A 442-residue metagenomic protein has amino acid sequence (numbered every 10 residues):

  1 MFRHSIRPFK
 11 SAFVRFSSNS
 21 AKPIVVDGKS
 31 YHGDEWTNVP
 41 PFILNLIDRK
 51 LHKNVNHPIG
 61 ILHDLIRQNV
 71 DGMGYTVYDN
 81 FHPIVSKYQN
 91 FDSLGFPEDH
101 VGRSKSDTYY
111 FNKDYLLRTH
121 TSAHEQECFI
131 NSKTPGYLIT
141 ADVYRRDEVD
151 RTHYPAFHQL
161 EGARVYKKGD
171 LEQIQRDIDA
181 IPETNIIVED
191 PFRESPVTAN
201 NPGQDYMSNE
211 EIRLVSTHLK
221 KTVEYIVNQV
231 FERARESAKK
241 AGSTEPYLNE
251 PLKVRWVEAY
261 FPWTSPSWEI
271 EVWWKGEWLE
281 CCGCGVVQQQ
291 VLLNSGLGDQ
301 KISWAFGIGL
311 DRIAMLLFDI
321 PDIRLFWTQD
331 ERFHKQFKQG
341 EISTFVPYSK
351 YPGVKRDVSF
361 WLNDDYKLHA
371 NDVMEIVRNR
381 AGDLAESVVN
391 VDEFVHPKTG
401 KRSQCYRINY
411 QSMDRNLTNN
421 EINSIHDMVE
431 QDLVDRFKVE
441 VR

Functional and structural regions predicted by a protein language model:
F2-S5, S18-Q159, A163-V165, F261 (+4 more regions): Class II aminoacyl-tRNA synthetase-like tRNA-binding/catalytic domains
V39-L51, D190-E210, V354-D357: A short, surface-exposed helix-loop junction/capping segment
K53, A163-L171, S208-I212, R312 (+2 more regions): A generic structural motif
V70-T76, N228-S237, T244-L252, V377-V388 (+1 more regions): Short secondary-structure junctions
V77-K105, A234-W274, N390-T399: Beta-rich nucleic-acid/ligand-interaction surfaces
R103-S104, T108-F111, T121-Y144, D150-P155 (+6 more regions): Prokaryote-biased recognition of long, low-complexity C-terminal linker/tail segments that are poorly structured
V165-P196, A234-K240: Internal, charge-rich low-complexity segments
V257-R442: A carboxyl-terminal module marker
